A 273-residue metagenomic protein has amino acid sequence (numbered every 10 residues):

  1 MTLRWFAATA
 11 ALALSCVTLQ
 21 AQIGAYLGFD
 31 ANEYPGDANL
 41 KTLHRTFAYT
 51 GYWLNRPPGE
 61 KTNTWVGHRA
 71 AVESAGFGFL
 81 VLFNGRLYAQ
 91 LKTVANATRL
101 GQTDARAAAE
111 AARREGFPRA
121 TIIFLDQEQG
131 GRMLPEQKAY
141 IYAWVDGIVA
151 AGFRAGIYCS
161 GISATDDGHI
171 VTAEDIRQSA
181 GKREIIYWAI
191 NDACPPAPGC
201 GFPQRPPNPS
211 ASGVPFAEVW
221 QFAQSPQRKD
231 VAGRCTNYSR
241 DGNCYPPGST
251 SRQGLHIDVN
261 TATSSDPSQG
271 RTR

Functional and structural regions predicted by a protein language model:
M1-A7: Bacterial N-terminal signal peptides that target proteins for export
A7-V17: Bacterial N-terminal signal peptides
Q22-E33, L40, E174-R273: Functionally critical loop-and-helix segments that line ligand-binding/catalytic clefts of soluble enzyme domains
I23-A151: Substrate-binding cleft of extracellular glycoside hydrolase catalytic domains
Y52, V81, I157, W188-A189: Structural beta-sheet core signal
N84, C159-S163, Q224: Acidic carboxylate-rich catalytic motifs and surrounding loops in phosphoryl-/glycosyl-chemistry enzymes
Q137, T165-R177: Active-site-adjacent substructure of cysteine-protease-like catalytic cores
A151-H169, V219: Aromatic-lined carbohydrate-recognition surfaces of secreted/lumenal glycan-active proteins
